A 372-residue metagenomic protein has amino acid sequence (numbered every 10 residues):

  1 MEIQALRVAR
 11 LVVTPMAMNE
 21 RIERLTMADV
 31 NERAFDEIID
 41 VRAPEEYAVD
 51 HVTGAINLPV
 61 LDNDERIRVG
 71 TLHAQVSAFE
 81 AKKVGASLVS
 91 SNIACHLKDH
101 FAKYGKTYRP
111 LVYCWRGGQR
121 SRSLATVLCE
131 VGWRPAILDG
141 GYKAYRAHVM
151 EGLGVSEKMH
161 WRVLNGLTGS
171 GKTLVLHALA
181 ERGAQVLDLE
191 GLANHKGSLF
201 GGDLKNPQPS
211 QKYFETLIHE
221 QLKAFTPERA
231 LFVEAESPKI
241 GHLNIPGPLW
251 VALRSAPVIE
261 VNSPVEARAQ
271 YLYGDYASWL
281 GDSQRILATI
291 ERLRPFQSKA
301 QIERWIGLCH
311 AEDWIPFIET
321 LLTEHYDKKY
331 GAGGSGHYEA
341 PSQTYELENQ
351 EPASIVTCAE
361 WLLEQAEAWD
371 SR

Functional and structural regions predicted by a protein language model:
L6-T53, A81, M150-S156, W161-N165: Flexible, polar/low-complexity N-terminal or interdomain linker segments that lie immediately upstream of folded
E32-G105: Positively charged, proline/Ser/Thr-rich regional signature most characteristic of the Rhodanese/CDC25-like
V84-D139: Catalytic cysteine-centered active loop of the rhodanese-like fold, especially the PTP/DSP P-loop
Q119-R120, R162-A180: Glycine-rich phosphate-binding P-loop
A125-V127, L174-Q185: A conserved segment at the C-terminal end of the G1
W133-A147, D188-A193: A short glycine-rich beta-strand->turn/loop micro-motif centered on a GG-aromatic cluster
L187-V251: Conserved nucleotide-sensing/catalytic segment adjacent to the nucleotide-binding pocket in NTP-handling enzymes
V251-V258, N262-R372: Conserved NTP phosphate-binding and transfer environment spanning the P-loop NTPase/kinase superfamily
